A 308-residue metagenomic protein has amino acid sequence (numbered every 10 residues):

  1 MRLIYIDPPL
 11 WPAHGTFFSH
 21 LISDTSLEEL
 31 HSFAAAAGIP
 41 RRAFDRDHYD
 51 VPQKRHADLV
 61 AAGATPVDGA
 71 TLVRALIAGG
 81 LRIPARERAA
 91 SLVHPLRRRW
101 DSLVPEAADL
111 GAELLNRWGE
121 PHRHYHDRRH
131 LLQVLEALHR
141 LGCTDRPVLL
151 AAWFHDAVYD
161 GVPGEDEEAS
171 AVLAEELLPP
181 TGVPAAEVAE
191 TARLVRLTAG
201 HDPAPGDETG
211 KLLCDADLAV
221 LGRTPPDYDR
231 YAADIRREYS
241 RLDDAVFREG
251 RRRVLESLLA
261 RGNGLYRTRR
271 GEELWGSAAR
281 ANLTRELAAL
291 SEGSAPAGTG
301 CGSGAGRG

Functional and structural regions predicted by a protein language model:
M1-I4: Extreme N-terminal starter segment of soluble prokaryotic enzymes
D7, A13-V67, T71-V73: Basic nucleic-acid-binding interfaces
D50-D58, L114-G119, V134-L135: Amphipathic alpha-helical segments that form the core helices of the histone-fold
I77-W100, G119-R129, E136-T144, F154 (+2 more regions): Divalent metal-dependent phosphate-bond-processing catalytic cores, especially two-metal-ion Mg2+/Mn2+ enzymes that act
L110-L114, D127: Class I (Rossmann-like) S-adenosyl-L-methionine-dependent methyltransferase catalytic domain, capturing the SAM-binding
R117, S170-A204: Histidine- and acidic-residue-rich, metal-dependent catalytic cores
E120-L131, Y159-A171: Active-site metal-coordination segments of metallo-dependent hydrolases
V134, R146-G161, S170, T191-A199: His-Asp-centered metal-binding catalytic motifs of divalent-metal-dependent phosphohydrolases/nucleases
